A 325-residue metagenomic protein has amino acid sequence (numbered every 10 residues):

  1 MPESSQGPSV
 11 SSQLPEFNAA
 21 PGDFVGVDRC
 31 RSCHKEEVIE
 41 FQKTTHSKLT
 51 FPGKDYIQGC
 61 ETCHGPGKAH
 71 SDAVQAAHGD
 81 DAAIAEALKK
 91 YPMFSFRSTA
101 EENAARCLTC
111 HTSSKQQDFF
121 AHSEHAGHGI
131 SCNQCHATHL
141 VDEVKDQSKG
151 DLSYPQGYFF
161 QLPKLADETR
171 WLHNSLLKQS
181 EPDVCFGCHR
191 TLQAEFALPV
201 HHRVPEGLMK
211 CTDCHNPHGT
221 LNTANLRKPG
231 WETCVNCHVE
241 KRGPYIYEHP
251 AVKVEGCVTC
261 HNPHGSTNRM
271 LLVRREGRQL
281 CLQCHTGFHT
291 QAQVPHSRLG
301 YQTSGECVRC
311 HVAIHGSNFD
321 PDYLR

Functional and structural regions predicted by a protein language model:
M1-R325: Short sequence/structural segments immediately N-terminal
